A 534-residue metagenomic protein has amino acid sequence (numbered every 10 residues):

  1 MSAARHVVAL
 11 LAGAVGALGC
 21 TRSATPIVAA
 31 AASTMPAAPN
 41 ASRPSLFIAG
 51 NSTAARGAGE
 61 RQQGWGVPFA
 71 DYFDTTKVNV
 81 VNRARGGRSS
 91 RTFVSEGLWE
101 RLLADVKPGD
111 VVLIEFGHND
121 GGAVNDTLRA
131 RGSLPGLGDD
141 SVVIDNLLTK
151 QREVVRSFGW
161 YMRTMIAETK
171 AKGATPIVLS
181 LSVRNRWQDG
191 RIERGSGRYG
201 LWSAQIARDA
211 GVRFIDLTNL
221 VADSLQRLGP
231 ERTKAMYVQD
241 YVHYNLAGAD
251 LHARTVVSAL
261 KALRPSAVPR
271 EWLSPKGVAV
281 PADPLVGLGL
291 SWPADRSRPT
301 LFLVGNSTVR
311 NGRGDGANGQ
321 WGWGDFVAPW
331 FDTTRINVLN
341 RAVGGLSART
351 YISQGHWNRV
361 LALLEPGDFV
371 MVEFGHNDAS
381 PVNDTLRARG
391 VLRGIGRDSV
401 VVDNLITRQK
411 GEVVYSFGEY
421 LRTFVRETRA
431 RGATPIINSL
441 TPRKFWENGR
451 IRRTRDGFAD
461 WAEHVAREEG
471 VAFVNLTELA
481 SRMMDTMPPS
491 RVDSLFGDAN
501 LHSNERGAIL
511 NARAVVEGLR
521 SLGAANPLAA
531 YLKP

Functional and structural regions predicted by a protein language model:
M1-L10: Bacterial N-terminal signal peptides that target proteins for export
A30-R85, E100-V112, L128-L137, S141 (+3 more regions): Serine-esterase "nucleophile elbow" of acetyl-processing enzymes
N40, L98-L246, D250, R254-V268 (+3 more regions): Alpha-helical cap/lid subdomain in secreted, periplasmic, or secretory-pathway luminal O-acyl-processing enzymes
A58-R61, F93-S95, D189-R194, R313-A317 (+2 more regions): Short, solvent-exposed loop/turn segments at secondary-structure boundaries
S90-R101, A348-R359: N-terminal post-signal-peptidase region of extra-cytosolic proteins
L273-L285, Y531-P534: A short, charged, Gly/Pro-tolerant segment at domain boundaries
